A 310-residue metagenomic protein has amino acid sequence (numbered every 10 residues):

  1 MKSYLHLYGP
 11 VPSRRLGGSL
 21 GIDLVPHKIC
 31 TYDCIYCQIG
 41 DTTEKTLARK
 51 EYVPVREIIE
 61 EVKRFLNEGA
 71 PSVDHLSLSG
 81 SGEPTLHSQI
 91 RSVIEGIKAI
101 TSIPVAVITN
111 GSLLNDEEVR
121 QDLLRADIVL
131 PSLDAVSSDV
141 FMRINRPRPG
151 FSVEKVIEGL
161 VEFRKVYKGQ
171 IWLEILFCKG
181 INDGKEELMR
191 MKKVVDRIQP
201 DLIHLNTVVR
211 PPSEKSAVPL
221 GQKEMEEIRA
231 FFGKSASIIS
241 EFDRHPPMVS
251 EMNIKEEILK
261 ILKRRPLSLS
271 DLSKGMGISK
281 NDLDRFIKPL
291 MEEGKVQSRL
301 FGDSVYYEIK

Functional and structural regions predicted by a protein language model:
M1-R15, I59-E60, N67-G69, K185-K310: Auxiliary Fe-S-binding modules of radical SAM enzymes
R14-R56: Canonical Radical SAM [4Fe-4S] cluster-binding loop centered on the CxxxCxxC motif and its immediate flanking residues
C37-T42, S72-L76, V136-V140, I171-W172: Short, basic/glycine-rich phosphate-binding loops at helix/coil junctions that contact nucleotide phosphates
D41-L78: Conserved alpha-helical substructure of the radical SAM core
S77-E83, N110-G111: Glycine-rich beta-strand-to-loop/alpha-helix junction loops that act as flexible
L86-E224: Conserved AdoMet/S-adenosylmethionine-binding subsite of the radical SAM
